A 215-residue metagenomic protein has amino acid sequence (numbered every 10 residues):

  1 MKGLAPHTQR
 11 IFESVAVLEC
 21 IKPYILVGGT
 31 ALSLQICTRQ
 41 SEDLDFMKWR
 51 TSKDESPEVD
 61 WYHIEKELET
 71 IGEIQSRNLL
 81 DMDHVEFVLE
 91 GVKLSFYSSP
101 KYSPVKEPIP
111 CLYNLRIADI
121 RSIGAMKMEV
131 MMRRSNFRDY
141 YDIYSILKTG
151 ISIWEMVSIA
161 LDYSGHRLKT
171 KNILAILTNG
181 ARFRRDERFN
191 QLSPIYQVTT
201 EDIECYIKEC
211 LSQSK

Functional and structural regions predicted by a protein language model:
M1-K215: Compositionally biased terminal segments of proteins
